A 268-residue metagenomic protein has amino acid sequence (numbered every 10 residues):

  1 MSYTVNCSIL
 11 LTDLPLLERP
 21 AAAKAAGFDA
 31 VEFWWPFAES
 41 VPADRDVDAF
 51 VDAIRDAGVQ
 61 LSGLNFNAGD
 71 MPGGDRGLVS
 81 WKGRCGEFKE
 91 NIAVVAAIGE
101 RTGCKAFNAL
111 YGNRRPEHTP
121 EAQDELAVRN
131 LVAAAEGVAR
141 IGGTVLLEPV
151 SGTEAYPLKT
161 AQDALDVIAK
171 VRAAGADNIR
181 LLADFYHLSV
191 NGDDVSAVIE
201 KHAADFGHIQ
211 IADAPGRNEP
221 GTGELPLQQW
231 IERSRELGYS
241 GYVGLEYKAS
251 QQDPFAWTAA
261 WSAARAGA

Functional and structural regions predicted by a protein language model:
M1-C7, G63-V79, Y111-R115: N-terminal small/glycine-rich loop or linker at the start of catalytic domains across soluble metabolic enzymes
M1-I9, D13-G27, V94, G103-C104 (+3 more regions): Histidine-acidic metal/acid-base catalytic patches
I9-L11, W35-F37, N67-D70, Y111-R115 (+4 more regions): Active-site-proximal loop/turn and secondary-structure-junction residues that shape catalytic pockets, frequently
D29-A30, Q60, K105, T144 (+1 more regions): Residue-level detector of anion-binding/catalytic polar loops
E32, G63-N65, N108, L146 (+2 more regions): Conserved beta-strand positions in the central sheet of alpha/beta enzyme cores
E32-R55, Y111-R115, T119: Glycine-rich, proline-tolerant flexible connector loops at the mouths of alpha/beta enzymes
I54-F66: Glycine-rich, aromatic-flanked loop segments that form ligand/cofactor-binding clefts across common enzyme folds
R55-D56, D75-R180: Active-site acidic/histidine proton-transfer and metal-coordination neighborhood in alpha/beta enzyme cores
